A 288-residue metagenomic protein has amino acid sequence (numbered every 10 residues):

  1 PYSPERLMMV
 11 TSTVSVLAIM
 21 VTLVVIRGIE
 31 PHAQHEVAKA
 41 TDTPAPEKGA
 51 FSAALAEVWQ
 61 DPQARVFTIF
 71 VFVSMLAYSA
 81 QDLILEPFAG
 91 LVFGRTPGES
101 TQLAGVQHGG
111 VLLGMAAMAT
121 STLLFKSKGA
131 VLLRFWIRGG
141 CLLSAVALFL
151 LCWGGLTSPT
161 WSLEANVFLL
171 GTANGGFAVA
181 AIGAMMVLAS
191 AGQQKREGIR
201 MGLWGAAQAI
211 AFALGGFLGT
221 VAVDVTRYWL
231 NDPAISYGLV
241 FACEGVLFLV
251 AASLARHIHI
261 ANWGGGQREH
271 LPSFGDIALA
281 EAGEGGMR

Functional and structural regions predicted by a protein language model:
P1-F72, L76-A80, L91, R95 (+2 more regions): Intracellular loop-helix junctions on the cytosolic face of multi-pass helical membrane proteins
P1-V14, L132-F135, V221-L247: A membrane-interface helix-boundary motif in multi-pass transporters
V71, M75, L163-G175: Helical-face signature of the major facilitator-like transporter fold
L83-Q102, D224: Short amphipathic helix-loop junctions that connect adjacent transmembrane helices in Major Facilitator Superfamily/SLC
G114-F135: Helix-to-loop junctions at the C-terminal end of transmembrane segments in multipass secondary transporters
R138-P159: C-terminal ends and interior cores of transmembrane alpha-helices in multi-pass membrane transporters/permeases
G176-Q193: Intracellular juxtamembrane helix-capping segments at the cytosolic ends of symmetry-related transmembrane helices
Q194-T226: A late C-terminal transmembrane helix in Major Facilitator Superfamily
